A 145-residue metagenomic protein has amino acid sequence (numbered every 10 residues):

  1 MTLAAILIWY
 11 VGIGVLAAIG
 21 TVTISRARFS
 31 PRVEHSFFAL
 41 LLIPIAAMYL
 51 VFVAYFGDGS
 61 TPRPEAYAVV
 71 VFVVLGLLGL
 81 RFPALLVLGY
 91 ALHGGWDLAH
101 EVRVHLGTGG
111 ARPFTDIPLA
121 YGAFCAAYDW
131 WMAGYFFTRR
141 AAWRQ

Functional and structural regions predicted by a protein language model:
T2-L3, I8-I13, R26, E34-A39 (+3 more regions): Functional transmembrane or membrane-interface alpha-helices that line membrane-embedded catalytic, ligand-binding
L16-G20: Hydrophobic, aromatic-enriched alpha-helical segments typical of multi-pass transmembrane helices
T21, S25-R28: A structured, charge-rich N-terminal accessory region that forms the first stable segment of a protein and links
R28-R32, F52-T61, L80, T115: Membrane-interface helix caps and helix-loop-helix hairpins in membrane proteins
L41-Y55: A generic, lipid-embedded transmembrane alpha helix
I43, A91-G94: Residue-level signature of the transmembrane alpha-helical core of multi-pass small-molecule transporters
P64-A66: Alpha-helical transmembrane segments of multi-pass integral membrane proteins
A84-L92: Hydrophobic alpha-helical membrane segments of integral membrane proteins
